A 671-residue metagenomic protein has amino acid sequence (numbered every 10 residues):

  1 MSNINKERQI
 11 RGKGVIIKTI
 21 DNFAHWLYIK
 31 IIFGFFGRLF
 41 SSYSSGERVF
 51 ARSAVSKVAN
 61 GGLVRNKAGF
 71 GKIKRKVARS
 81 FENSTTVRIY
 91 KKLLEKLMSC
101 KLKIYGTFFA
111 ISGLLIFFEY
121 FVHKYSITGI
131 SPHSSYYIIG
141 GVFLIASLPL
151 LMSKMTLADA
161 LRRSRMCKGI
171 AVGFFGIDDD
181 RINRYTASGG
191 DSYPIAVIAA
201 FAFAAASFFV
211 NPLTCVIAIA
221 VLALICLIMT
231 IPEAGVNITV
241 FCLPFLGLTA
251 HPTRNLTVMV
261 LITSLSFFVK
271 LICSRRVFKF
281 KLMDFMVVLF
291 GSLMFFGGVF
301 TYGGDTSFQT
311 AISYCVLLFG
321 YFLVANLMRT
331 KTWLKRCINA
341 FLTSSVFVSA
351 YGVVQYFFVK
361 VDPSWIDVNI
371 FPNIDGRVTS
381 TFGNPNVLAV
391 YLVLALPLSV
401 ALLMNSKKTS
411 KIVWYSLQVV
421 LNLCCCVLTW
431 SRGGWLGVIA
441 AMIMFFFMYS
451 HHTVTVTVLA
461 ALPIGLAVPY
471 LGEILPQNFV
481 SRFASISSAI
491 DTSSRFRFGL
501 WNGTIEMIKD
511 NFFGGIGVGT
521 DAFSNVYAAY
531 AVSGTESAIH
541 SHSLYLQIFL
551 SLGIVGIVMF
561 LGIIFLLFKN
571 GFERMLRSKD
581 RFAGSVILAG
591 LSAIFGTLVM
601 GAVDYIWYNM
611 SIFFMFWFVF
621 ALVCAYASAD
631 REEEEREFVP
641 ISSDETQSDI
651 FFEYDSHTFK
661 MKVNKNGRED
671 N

Functional and structural regions predicted by a protein language model:
M1-F296, D305-T306, R329-N339, N405-I412 (+3 more regions): Transmembrane signal-anchor hairpin modules in multi-pass inner-membrane enzymes, especially those that act on
F36, L94, M98-V122, G129-K154 (+11 more regions): Alpha-helical transmembrane segments of multi-pass inner-membrane proteins
F121-G129, F241, F245-T249, F549-L552 (+1 more regions): Membrane helix-loop boundary segments at the extracytoplasmic
T156-G169, P372-V378, P469-G503, K509 (+1 more regions): Flexible juxtamembrane loops connecting transmembrane helices in multi-pass membrane enzymes that build or modify
F208-F209, T249-P252, F300-F308, V427-L428 (+1 more regions): Membrane-interface helix caps and helix-loop-helix hairpins in membrane proteins
D305-Q309, F382-N386, T429-G433, I539-S543 (+1 more regions): Membrane-interface catalytic loops of GT-C/OST-like multi-pass glycosylation enzymes that act
I366, S487-N502, E506, D510 (+2 more regions): Long extracytoplasmic/lumenal interhelical loops at the membrane interface of multi-pass membrane proteins
L394-L396, G553-F565: Hydrophobic alpha-helical transmembrane segments
